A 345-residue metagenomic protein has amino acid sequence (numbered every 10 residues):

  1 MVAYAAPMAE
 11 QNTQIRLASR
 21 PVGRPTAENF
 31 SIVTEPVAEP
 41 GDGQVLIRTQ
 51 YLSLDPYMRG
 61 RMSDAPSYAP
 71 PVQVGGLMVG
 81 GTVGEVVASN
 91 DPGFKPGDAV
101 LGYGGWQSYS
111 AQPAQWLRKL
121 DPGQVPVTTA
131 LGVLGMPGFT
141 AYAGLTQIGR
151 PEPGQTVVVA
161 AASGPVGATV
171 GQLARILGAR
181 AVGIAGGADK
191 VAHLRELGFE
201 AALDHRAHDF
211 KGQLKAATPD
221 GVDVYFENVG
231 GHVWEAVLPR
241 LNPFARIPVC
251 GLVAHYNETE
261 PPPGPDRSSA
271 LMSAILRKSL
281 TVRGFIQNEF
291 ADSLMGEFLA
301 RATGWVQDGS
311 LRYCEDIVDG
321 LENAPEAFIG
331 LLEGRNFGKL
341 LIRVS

Functional and structural regions predicted by a protein language model:
Y4-E10, E289-S345: C-terminal hydrophobic helical "lid"/dimerization subdomain of Rossmann-like NAD(P)H-dependent oxidoreductases
P36-L54, M62-W106: Glycine-rich beta-strand-centered segment in the early N-terminal region that forms part of a ligand/cofactor-binding
M78-E85, K95-A161: NAD(P)H dinucleotide-binding glycine-rich loop of Rossmann-like/cofactor-binding domains, especially the beta1-alpha1
A99, T156, R180, A245-R246 (+1 more regions): Short glycine-centered segments of the SAM/dcSAM-binding site in methyltransferase folds
Q107-S108, G186-H193, R267-M272: Short, glycine/polar-rich helix-capping loops at beta-to-alpha or helix-loop-helix junctions that flank or form
L131-H208: Mid-domain Rossmann-like dinucleotide-binding core that forms the NAD(H)/NADP(H) cofactor-binding site
D209-P219: Short amphipathic alpha-helix with an adjacent loop that forms part of the alpha/beta core around
H232-L311, V344-S345: Glycine-rich phosphate-binding loop and adjacent beta-alpha segment of Rossmann(oid) nucleotide-cofactor-binding
